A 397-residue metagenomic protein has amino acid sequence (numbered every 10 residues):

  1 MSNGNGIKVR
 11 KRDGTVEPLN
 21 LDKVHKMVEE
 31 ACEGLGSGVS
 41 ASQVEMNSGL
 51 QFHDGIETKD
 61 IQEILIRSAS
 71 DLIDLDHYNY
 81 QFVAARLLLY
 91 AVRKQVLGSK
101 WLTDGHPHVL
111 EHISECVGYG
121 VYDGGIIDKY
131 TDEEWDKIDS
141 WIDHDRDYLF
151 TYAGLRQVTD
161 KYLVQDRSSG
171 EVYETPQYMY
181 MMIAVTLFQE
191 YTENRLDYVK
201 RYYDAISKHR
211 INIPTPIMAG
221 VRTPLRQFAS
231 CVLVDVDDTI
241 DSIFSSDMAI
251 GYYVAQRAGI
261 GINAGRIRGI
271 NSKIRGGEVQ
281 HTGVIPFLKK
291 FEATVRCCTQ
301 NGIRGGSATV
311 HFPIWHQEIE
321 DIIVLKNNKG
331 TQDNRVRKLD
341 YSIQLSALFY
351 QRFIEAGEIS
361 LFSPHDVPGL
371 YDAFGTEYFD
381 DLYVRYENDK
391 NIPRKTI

Functional and structural regions predicted by a protein language model:
M1-I397: Extended catalytic cores of very large enzyme megasubunits
